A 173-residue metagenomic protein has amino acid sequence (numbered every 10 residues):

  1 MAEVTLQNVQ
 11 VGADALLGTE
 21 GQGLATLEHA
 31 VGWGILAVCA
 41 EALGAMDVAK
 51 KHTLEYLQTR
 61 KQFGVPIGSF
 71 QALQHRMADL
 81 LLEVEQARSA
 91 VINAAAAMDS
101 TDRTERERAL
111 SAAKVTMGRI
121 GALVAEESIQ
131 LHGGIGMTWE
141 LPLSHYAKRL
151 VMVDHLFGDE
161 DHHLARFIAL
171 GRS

Functional and structural regions predicted by a protein language model:
M1-D47, K51: FAD-binding core of flavoproteins
H29-S173: Alpha-helical interface subdomain recognition
